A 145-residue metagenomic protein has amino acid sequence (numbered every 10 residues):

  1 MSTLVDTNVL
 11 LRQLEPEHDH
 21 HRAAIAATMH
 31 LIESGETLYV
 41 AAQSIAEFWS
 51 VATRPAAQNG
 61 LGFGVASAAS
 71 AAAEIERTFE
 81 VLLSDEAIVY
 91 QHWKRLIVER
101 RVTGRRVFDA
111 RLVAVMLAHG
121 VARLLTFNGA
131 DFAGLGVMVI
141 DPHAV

Functional and structural regions predicted by a protein language model:
M1-V40, P55-S67, G134, V145: Short, well-structured N-terminal submotif of metal-dependent ribonuclease cores
S2, A110-V145: Acidic, PIN/NYN-like endoribonuclease modules and their adjacent C-terminal/linker elements
N8-V9, Q43, I88, R111 (+1 more regions): Alpha-helix/helix-capping structural signal
H30-L31, I75, L96, R100: Hydrophobic helix-cap positions at the C-terminus of alpha-helices in RecA-like/P-loop ATPase nucleotide-binding cores
Y39-A42, T126: Short beta-strand segments at enzyme active-site cores
V51-F79, L83: Helix-adjacent hinge/juxtasegments
E80-F127: Active-site neighborhoods of divalent-metal-dependent phosphate/nucleic-acid chemistry enzymes
